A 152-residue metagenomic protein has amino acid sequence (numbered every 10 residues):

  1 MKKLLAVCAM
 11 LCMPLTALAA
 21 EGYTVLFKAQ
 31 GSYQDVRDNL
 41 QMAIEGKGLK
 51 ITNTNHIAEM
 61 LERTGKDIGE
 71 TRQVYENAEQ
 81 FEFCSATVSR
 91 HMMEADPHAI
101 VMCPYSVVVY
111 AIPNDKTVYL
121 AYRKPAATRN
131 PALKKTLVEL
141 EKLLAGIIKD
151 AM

Functional and structural regions predicted by a protein language model:
M1-L4: Positively charged n-region of N-terminal signal peptides that target proteins for export
P14-A17: N-terminal signal peptide c-region/cleavage motif recognized by signal peptidases
A19-G48, N55-A58: Terminal, regulation- and interaction-focused segments at domain boundaries
A29-R37, T54, T71-V74, N130-L133 (+2 more regions): Solvent-exposed, acidic/flexible segments
L40, K47-I51, G65, L144 (+1 more regions): Sec/Tat-exported extracytoplasmic proteins
H56-M102: Compact, glycine-rich, soluble single-domain proteins
V109-P113: Short, low-complexity Ser/Thr-rich regulatory SLiMs
L120-M152: C-terminal partner/receptor-binding element of secreted or periplasmic proteins
